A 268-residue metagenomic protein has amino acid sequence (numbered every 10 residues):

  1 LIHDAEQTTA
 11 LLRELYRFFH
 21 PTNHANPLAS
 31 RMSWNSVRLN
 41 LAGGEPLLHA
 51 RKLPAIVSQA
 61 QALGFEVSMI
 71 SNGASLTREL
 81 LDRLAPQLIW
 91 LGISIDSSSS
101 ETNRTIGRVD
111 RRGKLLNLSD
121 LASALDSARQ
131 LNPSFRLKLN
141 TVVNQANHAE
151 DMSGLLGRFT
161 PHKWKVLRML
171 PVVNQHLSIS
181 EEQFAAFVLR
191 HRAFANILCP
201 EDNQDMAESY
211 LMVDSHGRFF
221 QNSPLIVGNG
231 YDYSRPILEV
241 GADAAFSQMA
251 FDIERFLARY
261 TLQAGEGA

Functional and structural regions predicted by a protein language model:
L1-S68, L76-D82: Conserved alpha-helical substructure of the radical SAM core
I2-E6, S99-F220, P224, G230-G267: Radical SAM enzyme [4Fe-4S]-AdoMet core and its adjacent flexible, acidic and glycine-rich loops/tails across
V37-L41, V67-M69, L91-I93, L137-T141 (+1 more regions): Hydrophobic faces of well-ordered beta-strands that scaffold small-molecule active sites in alpha/beta enzyme cores
G44, D96, M169: Flexible loop residues that form catalytic and substrate-binding hotspots at small-molecule/glycan-binding clefts
Q61, A85, R129: Anion (oxyanion) recognition and catalysis
N72-T77, L225-V227: Short glycine/proline-centered loop/turn elements that form peptide/ligand docking sites
D82-L88, G107-R108: Short low-complexity, flexible loop/linker segments enriched in glycine and/or proline with clustered acidic
A85-L91, R158-K163: Glycine-enriched alpha-helix->loop->beta-strand junction motifs that scaffold or abut catalytic
